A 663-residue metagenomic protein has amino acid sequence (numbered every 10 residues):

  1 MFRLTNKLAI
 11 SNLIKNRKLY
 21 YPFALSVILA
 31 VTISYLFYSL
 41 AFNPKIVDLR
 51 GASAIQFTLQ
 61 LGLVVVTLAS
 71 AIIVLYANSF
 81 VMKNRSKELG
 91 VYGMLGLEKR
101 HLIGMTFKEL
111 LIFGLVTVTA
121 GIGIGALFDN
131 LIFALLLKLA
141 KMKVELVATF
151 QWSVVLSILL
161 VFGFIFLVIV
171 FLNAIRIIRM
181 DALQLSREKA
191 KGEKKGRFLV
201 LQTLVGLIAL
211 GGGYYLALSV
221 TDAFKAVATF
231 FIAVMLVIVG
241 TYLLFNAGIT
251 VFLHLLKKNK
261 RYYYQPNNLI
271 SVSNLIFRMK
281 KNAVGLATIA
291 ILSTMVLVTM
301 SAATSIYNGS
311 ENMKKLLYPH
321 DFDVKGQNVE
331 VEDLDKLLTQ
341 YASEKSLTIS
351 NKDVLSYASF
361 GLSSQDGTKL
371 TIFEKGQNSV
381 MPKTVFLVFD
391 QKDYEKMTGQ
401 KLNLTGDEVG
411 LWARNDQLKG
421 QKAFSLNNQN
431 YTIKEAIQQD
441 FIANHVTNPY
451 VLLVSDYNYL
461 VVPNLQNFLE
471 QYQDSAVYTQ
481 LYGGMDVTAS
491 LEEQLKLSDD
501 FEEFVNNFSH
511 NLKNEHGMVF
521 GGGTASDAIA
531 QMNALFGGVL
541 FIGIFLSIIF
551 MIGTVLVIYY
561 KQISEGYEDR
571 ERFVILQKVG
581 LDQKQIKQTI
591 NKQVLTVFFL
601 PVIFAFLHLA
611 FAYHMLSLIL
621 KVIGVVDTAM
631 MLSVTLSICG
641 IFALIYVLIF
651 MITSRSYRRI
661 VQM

Functional and structural regions predicted by a protein language model:
M1-V31, K195-V200, A209, L244-S293 (+2 more regions): N-terminal Sec/SRP start-transfer signal
R3-K7, R179-E193, Y567-E571, R658-M663: Short cytosolic juxtamembrane segments of multi-pass membrane proteins
K18-P44, A54-G90, L110-I124, Q202-I208 (+5 more regions): Hydrophobic alpha-helical transmembrane segments of multi-pass inner-membrane transport and secretion
S39-S53, I122-V154, G211-A228, L600-M663: Short helix-loop junctions at transmembrane helix boundaries
I112-L256: Hydrophobic alpha-helical segments
V154, F231, M235-L255, E311-L337 (+1 more regions): Alpha-helical transmembrane segments and their immediate juxtamembrane interface regions
M313, L317-K325, V331-I552: Basic-flanked hydrophobic alpha-helices used for secretion and membrane insertion
